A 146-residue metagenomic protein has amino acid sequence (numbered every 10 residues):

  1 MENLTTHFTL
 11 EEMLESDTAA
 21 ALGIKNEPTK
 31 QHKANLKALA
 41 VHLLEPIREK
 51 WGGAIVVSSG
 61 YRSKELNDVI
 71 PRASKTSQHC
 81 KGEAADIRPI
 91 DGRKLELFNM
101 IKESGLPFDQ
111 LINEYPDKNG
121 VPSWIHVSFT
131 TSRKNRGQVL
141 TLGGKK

Functional and structural regions predicted by a protein language model:
M1-R48, G143-K146: Extracytoplasmic cell-surface/polysaccharide-interacting catalytic and binding patches
E12-D17, E65, I70, S74 (+2 more regions): Solvent-exposed, flexible loop/coil residues
P28-T29, V56-R62, L95-I101: N-terminal start-of-chain detector that recognizes signal peptides and the immediate post-cleavage beginning
H32, L39-L43, G53, L66 (+3 more regions): Amphipathic alpha-helical interface surfaces
N35-K37, K64-D68, P89-D91, K102-G105: A short linear-motif detector with a strong N-terminal bias
V41-R72: Extended, low-complexity, intrinsically disordered C-terminal regulatory tails of eukaryotic serine/threonine kinases
K75-T76, C80-K81, A85, P89-K146: Catalytic cores and adjacent binding grooves of peptidoglycan-active enzymes
